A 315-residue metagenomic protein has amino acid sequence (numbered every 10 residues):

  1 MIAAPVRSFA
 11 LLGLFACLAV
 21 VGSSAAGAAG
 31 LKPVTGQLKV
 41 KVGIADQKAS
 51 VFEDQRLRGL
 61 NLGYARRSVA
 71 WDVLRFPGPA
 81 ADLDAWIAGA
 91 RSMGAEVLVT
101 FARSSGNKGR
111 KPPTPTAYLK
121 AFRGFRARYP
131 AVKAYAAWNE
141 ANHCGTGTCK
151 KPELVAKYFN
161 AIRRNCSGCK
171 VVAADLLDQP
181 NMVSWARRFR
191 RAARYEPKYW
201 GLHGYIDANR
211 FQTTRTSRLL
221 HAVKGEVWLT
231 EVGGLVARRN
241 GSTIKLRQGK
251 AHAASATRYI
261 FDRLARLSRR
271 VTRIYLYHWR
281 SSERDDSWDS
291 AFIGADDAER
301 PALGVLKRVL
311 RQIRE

Functional and structural regions predicted by a protein language model:
M1-V6: N-terminal secretory signal peptides that target proteins for export/translocation
A10-V21: Bacterial N-terminal signal peptides
S23-A28: Sec/Tat signal peptide C-region and signal peptidase I cleavage site
A29-G124, Y129-A137, N142-H143: N-terminal substrate-binding region of glycoside hydrolase catalytic domains
K39-G43, G63-R66, E96-L98, K133-A136 (+4 more regions): Structural preference for beta-strand elements that scaffold enzyme active sites
V51, P77-D82, N107-G225, V232 (+2 more regions): Active-site cleft segment of glycoside hydrolase catalytic domains centered on the general acid/base Glu
A102-R103, L177, Y275-R280: Short, solvent-exposed turn/loop segments enriched in Gly/Ser/Thr/Pro and often Arg
D262-Y275, S282-R284, I293-E315: Aromatic- and carboxylate-lined catalytic core of secreted/periplasmic carbohydrate-active enzymes
